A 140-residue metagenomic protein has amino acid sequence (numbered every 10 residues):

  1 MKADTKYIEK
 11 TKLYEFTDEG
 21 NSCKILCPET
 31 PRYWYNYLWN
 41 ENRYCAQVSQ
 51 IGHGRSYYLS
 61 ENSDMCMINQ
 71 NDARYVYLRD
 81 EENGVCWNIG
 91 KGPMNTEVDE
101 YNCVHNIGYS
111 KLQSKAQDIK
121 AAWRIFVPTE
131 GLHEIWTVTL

Functional and structural regions predicted by a protein language model:
M1-L140: Anionic coordination/interaction segments
